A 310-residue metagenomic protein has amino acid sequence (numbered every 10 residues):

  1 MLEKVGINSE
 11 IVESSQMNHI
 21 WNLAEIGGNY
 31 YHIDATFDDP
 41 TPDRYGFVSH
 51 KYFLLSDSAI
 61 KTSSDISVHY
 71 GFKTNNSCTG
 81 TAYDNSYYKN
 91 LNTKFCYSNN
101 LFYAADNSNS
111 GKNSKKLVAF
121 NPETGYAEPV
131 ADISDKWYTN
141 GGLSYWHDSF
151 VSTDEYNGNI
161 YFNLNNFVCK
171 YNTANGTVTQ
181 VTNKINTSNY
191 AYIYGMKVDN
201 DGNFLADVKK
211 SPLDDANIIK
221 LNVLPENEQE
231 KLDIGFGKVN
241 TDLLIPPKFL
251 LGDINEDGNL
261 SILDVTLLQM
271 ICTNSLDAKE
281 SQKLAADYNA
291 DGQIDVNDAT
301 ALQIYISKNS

Functional and structural regions predicted by a protein language model:
M1-L55: Hydrophobic/aromatic-rich core segments of domains that either
F37, P122-Y126, T173-T177, V223-E228 (+1 more regions): Short coil turn/linker residues within repeat-based beta-strand modules
G46-S149: Low-complexity, Gly/Ser/Thr/Pro-rich intrinsically disordered linker/tail segments
N85-S98, K136-E155, T187-D201, I234-P247: Repeated scaffold domains used in trafficking and secretory/extracellular systems, primarily beta-propellers
Y103-D106, F162, F204-D207: Residue position within the beta-strands of beta-propeller blades
S110-N121, N163-N172, S211-P225: Structural motif
P212, L224-D253, S310: Low-complexity, Pro/Thr/Ser/Gly/Ala-rich linker/spacer regions in secreted, extracellular modular proteins
I245-S310: Cellulosome-associated attachment modules in secreted, modular CAZymes
